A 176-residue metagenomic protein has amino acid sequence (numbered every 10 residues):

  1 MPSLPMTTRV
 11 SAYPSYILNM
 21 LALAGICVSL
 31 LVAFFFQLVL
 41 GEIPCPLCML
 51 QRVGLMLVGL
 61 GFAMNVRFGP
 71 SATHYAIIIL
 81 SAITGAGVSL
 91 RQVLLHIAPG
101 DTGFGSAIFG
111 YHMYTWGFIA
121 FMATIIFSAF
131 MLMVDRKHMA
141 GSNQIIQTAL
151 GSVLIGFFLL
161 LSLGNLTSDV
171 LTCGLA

Functional and structural regions predicted by a protein language model:
M1-I43, L55-V58, P70-A176: Secretory/periplasmic and organellar redox-cofactor proteins
C45-C48: Short cysteine clusters
Q51-R52: Regulatory, intrinsically disordered low-complexity regions in eukaryotic nuclear proteins
G61-F68: Short cysteine/histidine-rich metal-coordination sites, predominantly Zn2+-binding motifs
